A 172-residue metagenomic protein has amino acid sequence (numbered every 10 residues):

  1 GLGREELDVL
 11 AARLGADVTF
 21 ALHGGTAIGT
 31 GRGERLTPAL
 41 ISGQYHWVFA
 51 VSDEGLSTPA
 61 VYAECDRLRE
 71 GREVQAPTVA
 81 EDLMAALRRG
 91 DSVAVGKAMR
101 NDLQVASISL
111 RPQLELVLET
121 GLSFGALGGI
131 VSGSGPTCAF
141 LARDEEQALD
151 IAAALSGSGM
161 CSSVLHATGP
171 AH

Functional and structural regions predicted by a protein language model:
L2-L56, P112, G129-I130, A139: Alpha/beta catalytic cores of group-transfer enzymes, especially the acyltransferase/condensing modules of polyketide
D8, A85-H172: Glycine-rich, charge-dense phosphate/pyrophosphate-binding loop(s) and the adjacent flexible "lid"/catalytic subdomain
A16, I28, R67-E70, G157: Residue-level marker of structural boundaries
L22, L40, Y62-C65, A152: Short, flexible helix/strand-to-coil boundary loops that buttress conserved ligand/catalytic motifs in alpha/beta
H23-G25, Q44-W47, E73-A86, S109-E119: Phosphate-binding glycine-rich loops and adjacent basic patches that engage nucleotide phosphates, nucleic-acid
P38, L68, Q147-A148: Short, hinge-like loop/turn segments at secondary-structure boundaries
V51-I108: Active-site rim beta-loop-alpha module in soluble metabolic enzymes
